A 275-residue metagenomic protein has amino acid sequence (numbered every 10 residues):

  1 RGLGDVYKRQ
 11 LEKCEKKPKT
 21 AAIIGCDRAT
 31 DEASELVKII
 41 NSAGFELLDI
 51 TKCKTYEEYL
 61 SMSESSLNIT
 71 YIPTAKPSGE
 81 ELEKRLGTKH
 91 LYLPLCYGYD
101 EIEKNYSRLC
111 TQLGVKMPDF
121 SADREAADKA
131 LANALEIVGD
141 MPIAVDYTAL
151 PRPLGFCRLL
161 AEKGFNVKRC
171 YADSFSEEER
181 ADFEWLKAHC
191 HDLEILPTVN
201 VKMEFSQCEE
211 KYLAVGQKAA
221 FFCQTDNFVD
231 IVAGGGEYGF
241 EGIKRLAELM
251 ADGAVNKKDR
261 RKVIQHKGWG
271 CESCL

Functional and structural regions predicted by a protein language model:
R1, I24-A33, Y71-P77, C96-I102 (+5 more regions): Gly/Ser/Thr-rich loops at beta-strand to alpha-helix junctions that form or flank small-molecule/cofactor-binding
G2-Y7: Short, small-residue-biased leader/transition segments that mark boundaries at the very start of proteins
K16-T30, S34-I39, I143: Conserved anion/nucleotide-ligand pocket segment
E32-L36, E101-E194: Redox- and metal-dependent alpha/beta enzyme cores, enriched for Fe-S-associated oxidoreductases and cofactor-handling
K38-S42, L48-A122: Long, internal scaffold/assembly segments composed of regular secondary structure
I39, T51-S65, L159, K168-Q217 (+1 more regions): Glycine-rich, anion-gripping cofactor-binding loops and their flanking helix/strand elements in enzyme active sites
F45, R85-P94, R108, F165 (+3 more regions): Active-site regions of enzymes building and remodeling cell-envelope glycoconjugates
Y97-N133, L213-L275: Peripheral docking tails and interdomain loops at the edges of cofactor- or intermediate-handling domains
